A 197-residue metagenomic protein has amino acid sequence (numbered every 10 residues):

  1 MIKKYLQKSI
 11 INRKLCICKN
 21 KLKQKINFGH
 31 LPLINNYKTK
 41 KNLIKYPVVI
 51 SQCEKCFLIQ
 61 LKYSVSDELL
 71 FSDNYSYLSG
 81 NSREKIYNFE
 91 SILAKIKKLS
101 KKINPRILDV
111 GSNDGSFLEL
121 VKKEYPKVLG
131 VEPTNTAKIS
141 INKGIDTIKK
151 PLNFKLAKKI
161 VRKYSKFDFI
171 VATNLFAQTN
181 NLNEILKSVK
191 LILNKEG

Functional and structural regions predicted by a protein language model:
I2-E84: N-terminal juxtadomain amphipathic helix that follows a signal peptide/anchor or precedes a small N-terminal auxiliary
E84-N104: Conserved alpha-helix/loop element of class I SAM-dependent methyltransferases that forms part of the SAM/SAH-binding
I103-N113: Conserved class I S-adenosyl-L-methionine
S116-K155: Class I SAM-dependent methyltransferase SAM/SAH-binding core
F154-S165: Short amphipathic alpha-helix with an adjacent loop that forms part of the alpha/beta core around
V171: A conserved beta-strand element that flanks and buttresses the S-adenosyl-L-methionine
A177-Q178: A short His-aromatic
N183-G197: A short glycine-rich, Lys/Arg-flanked "PGG" loop and its adjoining helix->strand segment in the class I
